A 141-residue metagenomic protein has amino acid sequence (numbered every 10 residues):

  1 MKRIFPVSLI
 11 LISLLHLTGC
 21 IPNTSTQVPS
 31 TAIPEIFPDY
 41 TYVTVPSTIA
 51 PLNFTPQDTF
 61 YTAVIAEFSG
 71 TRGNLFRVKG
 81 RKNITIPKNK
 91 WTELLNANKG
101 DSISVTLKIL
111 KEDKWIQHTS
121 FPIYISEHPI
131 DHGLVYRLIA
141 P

Functional and structural regions predicted by a protein language model:
M1-S8: Bacterial N-terminal signal peptides that target proteins for export
K2, L14, L138-I139: Intrinsic low-complexity, intrinsically disordered segments enriched in polar/basic residues
S8-T18: Bacterial N-terminal signal peptides
C20-P141: Sequence signature of WD/YWTD-type beta-propeller architectures
